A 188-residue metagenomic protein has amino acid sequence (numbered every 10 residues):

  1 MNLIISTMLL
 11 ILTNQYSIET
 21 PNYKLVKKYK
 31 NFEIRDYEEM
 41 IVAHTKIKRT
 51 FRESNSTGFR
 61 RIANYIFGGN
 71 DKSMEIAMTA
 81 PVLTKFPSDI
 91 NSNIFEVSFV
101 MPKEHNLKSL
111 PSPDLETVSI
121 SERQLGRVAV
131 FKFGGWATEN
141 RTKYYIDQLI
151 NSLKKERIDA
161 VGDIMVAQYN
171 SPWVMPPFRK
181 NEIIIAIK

Functional and structural regions predicted by a protein language model:
N2-K188: A solvent-exposed interaction/effector surface
